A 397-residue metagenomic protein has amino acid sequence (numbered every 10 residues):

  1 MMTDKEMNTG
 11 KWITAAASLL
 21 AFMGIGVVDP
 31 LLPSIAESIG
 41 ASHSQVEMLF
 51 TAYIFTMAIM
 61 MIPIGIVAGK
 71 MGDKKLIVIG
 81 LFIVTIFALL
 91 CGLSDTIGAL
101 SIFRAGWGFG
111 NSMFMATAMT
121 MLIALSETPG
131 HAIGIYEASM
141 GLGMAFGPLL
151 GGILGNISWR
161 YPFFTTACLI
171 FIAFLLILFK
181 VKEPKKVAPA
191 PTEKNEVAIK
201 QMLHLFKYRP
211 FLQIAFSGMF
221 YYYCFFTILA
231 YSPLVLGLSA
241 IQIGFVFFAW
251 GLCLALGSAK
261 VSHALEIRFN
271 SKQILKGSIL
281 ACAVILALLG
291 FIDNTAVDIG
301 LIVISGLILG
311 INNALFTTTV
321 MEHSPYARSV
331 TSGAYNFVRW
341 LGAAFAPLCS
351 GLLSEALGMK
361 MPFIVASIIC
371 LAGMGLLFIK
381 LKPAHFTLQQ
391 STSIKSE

Functional and structural regions predicted by a protein language model:
M2-K5, K182-I214: Juxtamembrane intracellular "pre-TM" segments in multi-pass secondary transporters
D29, P210-F248, A255: Extracytoplasmic gate region of multi-pass secondary transporters
G40, G72, L93-A99, G110 (+1 more regions): Helix-breaking motifs and short loop linkers at transmembrane-helix boundaries and internal kinks in secondary membrane
I59-D95: Conserved MFS/SLC helix-loop-helix module at the cytosolic interface between two early adjacent transmembrane helices
M61-D73, G257-N270, S354-E355: Helix-to-loop junctions at the C-terminal end of transmembrane segments in multipass secondary transporters
F103-L142: Cytoplasmic helix-loop-helix junction between adjacent transmembrane helices in 12-TM secondary transporters
I135-F179: Helix-loop-helix hairpin linking two adjacent transmembrane segments in secondary transporters
K272-F316: C-terminal transmembrane helical hairpin of 12-TM major facilitator-type secondary transporters
